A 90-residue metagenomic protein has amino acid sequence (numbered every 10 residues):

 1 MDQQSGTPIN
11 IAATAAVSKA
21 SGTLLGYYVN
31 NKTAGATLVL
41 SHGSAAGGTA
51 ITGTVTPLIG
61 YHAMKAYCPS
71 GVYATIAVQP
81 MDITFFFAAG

Functional and structural regions predicted by a protein language model:
M1-A20, K32, A77-G90: C-terminal interaction-tip segments
S5-T7, L24-L25, G35, H42: Small cysteine-rich, disulfide-bonded extracellular modules of the LU/uPAR three-finger superfamily and closely related
A13-T23, A63-S70: Extracellular and analogous surface-interaction loops
S21, Y28-V29, S44, G48 (+1 more regions): Extended, solvent-exposed regions of the mature portions of secreted/cell-surface glycoproteins
L25-Y27, K65-D82: Noncatalytic modules at the cell exterior or secretory-pathway interfaces, chiefly beta-strand-rich lectin/adhesion
T33-I51, T84-A88: Short, surface-exposed beta-strand/strand-loop-strand elements in extracellular ectodomains
L38, Y61-C68, F86-G90: Residue-level detection of beta-strand scaffold positions
G47-S70: Glycine-rich strand-loop-strand elements at beta-sheet edges
